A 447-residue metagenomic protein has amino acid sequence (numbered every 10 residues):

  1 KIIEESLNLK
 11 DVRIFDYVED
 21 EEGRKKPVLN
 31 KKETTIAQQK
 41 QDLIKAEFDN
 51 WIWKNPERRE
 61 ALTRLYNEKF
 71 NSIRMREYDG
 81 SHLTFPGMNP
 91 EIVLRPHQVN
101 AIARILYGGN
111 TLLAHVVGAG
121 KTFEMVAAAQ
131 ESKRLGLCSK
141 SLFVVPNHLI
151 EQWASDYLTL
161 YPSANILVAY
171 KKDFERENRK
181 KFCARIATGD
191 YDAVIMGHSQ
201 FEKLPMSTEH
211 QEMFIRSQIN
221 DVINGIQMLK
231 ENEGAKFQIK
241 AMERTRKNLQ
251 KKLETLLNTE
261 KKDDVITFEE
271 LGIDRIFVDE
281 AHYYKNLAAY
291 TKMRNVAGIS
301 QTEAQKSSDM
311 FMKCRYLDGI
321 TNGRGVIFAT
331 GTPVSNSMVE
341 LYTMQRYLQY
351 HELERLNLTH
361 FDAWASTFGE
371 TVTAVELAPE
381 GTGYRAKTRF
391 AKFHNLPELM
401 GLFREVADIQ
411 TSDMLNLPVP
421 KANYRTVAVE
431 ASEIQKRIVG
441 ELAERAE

Functional and structural regions predicted by a protein language model:
K1-S72, P162, I186, D190-V194 (+3 more regions): Charged, low-complexity intrinsically disordered regions
V18-E19, L62-L65, R76-T84, V116 (+2 more regions): Short coil/turn segments at secondary-structure boundaries
S72-A114: Conserved pre-motif I regulatory segment
V116-A119, E124-S155, Y161-N165, I320-G325: Conserved SF1/SF2 helicase motif Ia
H148-F174, K181, R185-T188, L348-E352: Conserved helix-turn-beta segment of the N-terminal RecA-like "Helicase ATP-binding" lobe in SF1/SF2 helicases
R179-G225, K236-F237, R244-R275, K285 (+2 more regions): Inter-lobe coupling linker of SF2 helicases/translocases
E231-I239: Charged, low-complexity interaction regions
D279-E280: Walker B catalytic acidic pair
